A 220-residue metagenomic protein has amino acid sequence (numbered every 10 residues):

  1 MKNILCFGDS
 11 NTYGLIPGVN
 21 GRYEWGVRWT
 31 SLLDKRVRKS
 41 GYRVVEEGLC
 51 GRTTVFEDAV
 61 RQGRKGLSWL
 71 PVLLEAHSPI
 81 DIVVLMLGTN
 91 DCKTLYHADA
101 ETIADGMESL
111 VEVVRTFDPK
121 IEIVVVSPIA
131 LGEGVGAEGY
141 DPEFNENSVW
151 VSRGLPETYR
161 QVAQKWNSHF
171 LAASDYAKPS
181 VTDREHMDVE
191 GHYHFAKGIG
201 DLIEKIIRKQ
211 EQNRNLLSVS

Functional and structural regions predicted by a protein language model:
M1-L49, V55-V60, L73-H77, A163-K165 (+1 more regions): Serine-esterase "nucleophile elbow" of acetyl-processing enzymes
K39, G63-S220: Alpha-helical cap/lid subdomain in secreted, periplasmic, or secretory-pathway luminal O-acyl-processing enzymes
G48-G51, V125-S127: A general secondary-structure junction signal
